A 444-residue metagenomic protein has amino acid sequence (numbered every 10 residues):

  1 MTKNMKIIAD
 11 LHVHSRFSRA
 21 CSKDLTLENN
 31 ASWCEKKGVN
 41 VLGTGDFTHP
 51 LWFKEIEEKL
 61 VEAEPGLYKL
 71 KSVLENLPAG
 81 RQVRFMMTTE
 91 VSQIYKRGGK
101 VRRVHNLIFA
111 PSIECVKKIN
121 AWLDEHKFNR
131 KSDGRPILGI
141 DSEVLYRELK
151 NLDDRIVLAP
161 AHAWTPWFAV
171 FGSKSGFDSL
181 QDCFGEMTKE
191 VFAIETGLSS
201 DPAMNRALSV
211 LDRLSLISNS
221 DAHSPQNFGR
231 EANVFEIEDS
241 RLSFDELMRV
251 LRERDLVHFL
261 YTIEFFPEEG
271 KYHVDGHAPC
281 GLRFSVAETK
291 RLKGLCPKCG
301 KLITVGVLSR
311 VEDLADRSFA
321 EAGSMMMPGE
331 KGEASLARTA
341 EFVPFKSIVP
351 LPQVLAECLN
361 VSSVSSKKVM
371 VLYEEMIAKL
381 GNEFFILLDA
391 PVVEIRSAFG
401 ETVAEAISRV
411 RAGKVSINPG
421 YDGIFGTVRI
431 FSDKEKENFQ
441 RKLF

Functional and structural regions predicted by a protein language model:
M1-Q93, G98-V101, V415-S416, V428 (+2 more regions): An N-terminally biased module of ancient metal coordination in phosphate/nucleic-acid-related enzymes
N4, A320-A334, S432-F444: Acidic, low-complexity intrinsically disordered tails
K6, K54-F192: Extended substrate/RNA-proximal surfaces in nucleic-acid metabolism proteins
A9-L11, L42-F47, M86-T89, A159-A161 (+2 more regions): Active-site neighborhood of phospho(di)ester-bond hydrolases with catalytic His/Asp-centered motifs
R19-S22, F53-E57, F168-S175, Q226-E238 (+1 more regions): Histidine/acidic-residue-rich catalytic or RNA/ligand-binding cores of hydrolases and nuclease-related proteins
F177-G185, I194-L282: Functional cores that coordinate and move charged inorganic groups
F259-A334: Cys/His-rich short segments
S347-F444: Low-complexity, acidic/Ser/Thr- and charged residue-rich accessory regions of DNA metabolism proteins
